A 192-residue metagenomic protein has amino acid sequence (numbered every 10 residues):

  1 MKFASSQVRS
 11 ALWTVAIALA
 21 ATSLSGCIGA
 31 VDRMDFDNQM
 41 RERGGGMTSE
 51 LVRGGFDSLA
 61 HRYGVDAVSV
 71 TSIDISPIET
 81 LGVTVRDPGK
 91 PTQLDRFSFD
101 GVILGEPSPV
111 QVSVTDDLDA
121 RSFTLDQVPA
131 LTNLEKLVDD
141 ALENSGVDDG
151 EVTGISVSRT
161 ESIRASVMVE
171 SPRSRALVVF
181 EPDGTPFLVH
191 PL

Functional and structural regions predicted by a protein language model:
K2-V15: Bacterial N-terminal signal peptides that target proteins for export
S23-G26: C-terminal motif of bacterial Sec signal peptides marking the signal peptidase cleavage site
I28-V31: Bacterial signal peptide processing site
F36-S58: Post-signal peptide N-terminal segment of mature Sec-exported envelope proteins
R53-D57, E135-S145, T153, I163-A165: A structural motif
H61-L94, S156-F180: Exposed beta-strand-loop-beta-strand "reactive/processing" segments of non-cytosolic proteins
Q93-V112, R175-L192: A short, surface-exposed beta-strand/turn
L104-G150: Long, charged/polar, surface-exposed segments that mediate recognition or autoinhibition
